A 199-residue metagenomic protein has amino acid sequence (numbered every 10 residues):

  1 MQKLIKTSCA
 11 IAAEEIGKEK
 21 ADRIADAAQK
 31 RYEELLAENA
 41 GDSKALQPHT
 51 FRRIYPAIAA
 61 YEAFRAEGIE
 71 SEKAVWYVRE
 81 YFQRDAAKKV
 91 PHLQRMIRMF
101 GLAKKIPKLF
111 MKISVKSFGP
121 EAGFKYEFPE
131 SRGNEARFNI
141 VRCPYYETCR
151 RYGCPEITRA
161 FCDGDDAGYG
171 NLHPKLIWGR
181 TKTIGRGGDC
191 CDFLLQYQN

Functional and structural regions predicted by a protein language model:
M1-F64: N-terminal, charged low-complexity regulatory/assembly segments
K18, E70, P174-K175: Short, well-ordered coil loops that connect the C-terminus of an alpha-helix to the N-terminus of a beta-strand
A28, Y32, E80, R84 (+6 more regions): Solvent-exposed, non-transmembrane amphipathic alpha-helical segments
A28-L35, N39, K44, H49 (+5 more regions): Amphipathic, alpha-helical segments enriched in basic
H49, E127, K182-I184: Residues embedded in well-ordered secondary-structure elements
R52-I58, E62-G153, I157: Amphipathic interaction/junction segments at domain boundaries or subunit interfaces
N134-I140, P144-T148, Y152-N199: C-terminal non-catalytic interaction appendages of large macromolecular assemblies
